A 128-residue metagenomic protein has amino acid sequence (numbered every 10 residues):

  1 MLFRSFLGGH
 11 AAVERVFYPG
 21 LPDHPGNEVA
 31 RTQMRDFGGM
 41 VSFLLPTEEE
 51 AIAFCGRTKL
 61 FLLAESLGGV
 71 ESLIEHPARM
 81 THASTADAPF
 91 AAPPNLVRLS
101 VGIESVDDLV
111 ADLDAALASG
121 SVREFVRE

Functional and structural regions predicted by a protein language model:
M1-L2: Short, small-residue-biased leader/transition segments that mark boundaries at the very start of proteins
R15-I74, R127: Conserved PLP-binding catalytic core of the aspartate aminotransferase-like
S72-E128: PLP-dependent enzyme catalytic core of the Aspartate aminotransferase-like
